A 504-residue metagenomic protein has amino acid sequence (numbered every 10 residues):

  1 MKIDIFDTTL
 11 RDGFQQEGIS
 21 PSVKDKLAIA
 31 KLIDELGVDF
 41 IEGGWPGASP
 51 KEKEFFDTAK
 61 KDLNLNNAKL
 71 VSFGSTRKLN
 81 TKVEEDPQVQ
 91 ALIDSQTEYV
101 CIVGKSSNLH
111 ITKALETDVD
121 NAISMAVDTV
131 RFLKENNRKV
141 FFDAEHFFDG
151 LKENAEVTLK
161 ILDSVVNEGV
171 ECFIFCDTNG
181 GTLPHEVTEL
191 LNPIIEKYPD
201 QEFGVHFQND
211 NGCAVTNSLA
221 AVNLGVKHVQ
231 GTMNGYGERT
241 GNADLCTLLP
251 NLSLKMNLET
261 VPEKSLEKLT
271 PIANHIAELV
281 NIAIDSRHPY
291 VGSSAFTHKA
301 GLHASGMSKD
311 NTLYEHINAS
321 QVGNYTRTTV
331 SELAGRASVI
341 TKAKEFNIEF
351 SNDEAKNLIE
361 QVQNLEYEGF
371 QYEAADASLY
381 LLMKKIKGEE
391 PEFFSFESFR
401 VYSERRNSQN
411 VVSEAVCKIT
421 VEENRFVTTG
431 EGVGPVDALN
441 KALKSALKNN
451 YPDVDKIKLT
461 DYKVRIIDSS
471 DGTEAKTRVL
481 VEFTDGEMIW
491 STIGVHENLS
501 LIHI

Functional and structural regions predicted by a protein language model:
K2-I3, D7-T9, M256-E423, T429 (+1 more regions): A mid-to-C-terminal "edge-of-domain" accessory segment
I5-T8, I41-G43, A68-G74, V100-I102 (+4 more regions): Hydrophobic faces of well-ordered beta-strands that scaffold small-molecule active sites in alpha/beta enzyme cores
G13, I33, V100, F142 (+4 more regions): Conserved, mostly hydrophobic/aromatic
P21-L36, K82-K113, D118-V140, F147-Y198: Alpha/beta enzyme core
V23-L27, I41-D94: Glycine-rich, positively charged N-terminal anion/phosphate-binding segment
E52-S75, S124-N136, L190-V205: Alpha-helix-loop-beta-strand connector modules within alpha/beta enzyme cores
Q88, G212-L224: Catalytic cores of alpha/beta
I502-I504: Conserved small/polar residues in nucleotide/adenosyl-binding loops
